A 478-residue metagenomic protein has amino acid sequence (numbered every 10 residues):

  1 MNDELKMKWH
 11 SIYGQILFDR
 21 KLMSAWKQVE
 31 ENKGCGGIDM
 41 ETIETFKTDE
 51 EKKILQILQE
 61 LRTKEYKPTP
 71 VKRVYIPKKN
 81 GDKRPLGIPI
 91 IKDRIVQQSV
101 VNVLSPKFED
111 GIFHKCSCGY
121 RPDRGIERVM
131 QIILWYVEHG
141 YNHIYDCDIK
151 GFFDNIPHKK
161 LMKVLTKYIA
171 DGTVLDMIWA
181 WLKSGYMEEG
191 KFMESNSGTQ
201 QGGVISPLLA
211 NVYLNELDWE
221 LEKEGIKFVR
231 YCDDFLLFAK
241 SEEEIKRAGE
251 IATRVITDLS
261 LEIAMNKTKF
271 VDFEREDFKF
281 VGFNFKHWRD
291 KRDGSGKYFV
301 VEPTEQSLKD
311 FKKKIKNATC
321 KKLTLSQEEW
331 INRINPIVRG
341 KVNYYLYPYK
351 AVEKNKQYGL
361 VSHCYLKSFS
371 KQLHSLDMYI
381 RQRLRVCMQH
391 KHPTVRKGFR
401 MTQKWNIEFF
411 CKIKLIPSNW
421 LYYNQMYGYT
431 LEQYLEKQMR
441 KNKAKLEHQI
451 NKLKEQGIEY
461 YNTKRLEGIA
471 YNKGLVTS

Functional and structural regions predicted by a protein language model:
M1-S478: Non-catalytic terminal/accessory segments
